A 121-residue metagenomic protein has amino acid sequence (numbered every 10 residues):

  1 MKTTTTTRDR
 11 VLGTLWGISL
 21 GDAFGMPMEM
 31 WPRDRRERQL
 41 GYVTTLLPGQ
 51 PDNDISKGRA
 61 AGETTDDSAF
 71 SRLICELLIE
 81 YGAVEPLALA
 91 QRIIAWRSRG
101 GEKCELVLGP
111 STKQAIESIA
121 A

Functional and structural regions predicted by a protein language model:
M1-A121: Structured, active/binding-site neighborhoods that engage oxygen-rich ligands
